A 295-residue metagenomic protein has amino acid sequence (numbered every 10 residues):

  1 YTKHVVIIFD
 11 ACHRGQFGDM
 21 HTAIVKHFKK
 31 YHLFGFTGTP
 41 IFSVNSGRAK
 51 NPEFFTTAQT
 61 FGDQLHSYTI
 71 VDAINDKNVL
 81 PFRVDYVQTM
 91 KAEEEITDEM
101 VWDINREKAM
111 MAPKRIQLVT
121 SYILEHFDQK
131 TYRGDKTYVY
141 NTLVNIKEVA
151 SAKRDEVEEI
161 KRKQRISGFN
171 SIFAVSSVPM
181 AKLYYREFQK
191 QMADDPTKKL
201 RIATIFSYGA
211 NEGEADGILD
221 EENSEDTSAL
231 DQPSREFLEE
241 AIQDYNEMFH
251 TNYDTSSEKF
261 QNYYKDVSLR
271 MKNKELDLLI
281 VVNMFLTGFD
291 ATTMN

Functional and structural regions predicted by a protein language model:
Y1-W102, I116-T120, L286-N295: Signature of the SF2 helicase/ATPase Hel1-core->accessory helical subdomain module
V6-I8, A174, I280: Structural motif
A11, S207-Y208, N283: Active-site-proximal beta-strand/loop segments in catalytic clefts of secreted hydrolases
G15-D19, L65, R165, S176 (+3 more regions): Short, glycine/acidic-rich beta->alpha junctions
E95-I96, E156-V157, V282-M284: Short hydrophobic/aromatic-rich motifs at helix boundaries and adjacent loops
W102-M110: Short glycine/proline- and acidic residue-enriched helix-loop micro-motifs that form flexible lids or anion-recognition
K108, K114-L118, Y122, H126-L278: Conserved C-terminal RecA-like helicase domain
L276-D277, V282-N283, M294: Short glycine-rich loop/turn motifs
